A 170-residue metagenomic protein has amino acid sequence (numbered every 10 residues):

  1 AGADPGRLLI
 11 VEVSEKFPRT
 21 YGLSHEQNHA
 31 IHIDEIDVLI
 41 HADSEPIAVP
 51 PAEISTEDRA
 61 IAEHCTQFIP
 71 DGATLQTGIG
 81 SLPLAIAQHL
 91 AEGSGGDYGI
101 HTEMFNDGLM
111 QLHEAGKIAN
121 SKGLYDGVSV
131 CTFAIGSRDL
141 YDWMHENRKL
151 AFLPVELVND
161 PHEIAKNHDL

Functional and structural regions predicted by a protein language model:
A1-L170: Conserved alpha/beta enzyme-core scaffold
